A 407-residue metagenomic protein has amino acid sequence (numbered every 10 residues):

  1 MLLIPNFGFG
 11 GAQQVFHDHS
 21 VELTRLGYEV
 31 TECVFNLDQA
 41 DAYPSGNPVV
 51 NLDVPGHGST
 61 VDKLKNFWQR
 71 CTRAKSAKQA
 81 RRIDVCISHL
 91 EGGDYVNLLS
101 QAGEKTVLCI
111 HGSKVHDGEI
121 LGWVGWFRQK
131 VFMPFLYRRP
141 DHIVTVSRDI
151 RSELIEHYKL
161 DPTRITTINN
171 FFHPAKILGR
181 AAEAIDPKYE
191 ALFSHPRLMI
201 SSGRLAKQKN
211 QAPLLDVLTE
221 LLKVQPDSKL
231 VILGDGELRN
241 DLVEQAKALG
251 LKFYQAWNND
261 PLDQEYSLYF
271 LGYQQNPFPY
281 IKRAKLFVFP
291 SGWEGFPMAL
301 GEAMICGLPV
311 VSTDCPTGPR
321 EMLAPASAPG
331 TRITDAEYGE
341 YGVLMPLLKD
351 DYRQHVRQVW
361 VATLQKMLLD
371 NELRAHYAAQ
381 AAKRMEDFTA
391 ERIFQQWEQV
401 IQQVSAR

Functional and structural regions predicted by a protein language model:
L2-K63, I150, R164, E237-L238: N-terminal strand-loop element at the rim of the active site of nucleotide-sugar-dependent glycosyltransferases
Q13-D18, R197, S201-E220, E237-E244: A conserved mid-protein helix/loop that constitutes part of the nucleotide-sugar donor-binding site
K65-Q69, V115-L136: Nucleotide-sugar donor phosphate/pyrophosphate-binding loop at the beta->alpha transition of glycosyltransferases
I87-D94, I110: Short His-centered aromatic/hydrophobic patch
R138-T167, F172-K176: A short, active-site helix/loop in glycosyltransferases that binds the activated sugar's phosphate group
S267, K282-G295, L308-P309: Acidic donor-binding loop of glycosyltransferase active sites
Y273, G292, C315: Aromatic "clamp/platform" in nucleotide-sugar-dependent glycosyltransferases that forms part of the donor/acceptor
P309-T313, G318, M322-A324, P329-D335: Short hydrophobic beta-strand element within catalytic cores of glycosyltransferases and related nucleotide-activated
